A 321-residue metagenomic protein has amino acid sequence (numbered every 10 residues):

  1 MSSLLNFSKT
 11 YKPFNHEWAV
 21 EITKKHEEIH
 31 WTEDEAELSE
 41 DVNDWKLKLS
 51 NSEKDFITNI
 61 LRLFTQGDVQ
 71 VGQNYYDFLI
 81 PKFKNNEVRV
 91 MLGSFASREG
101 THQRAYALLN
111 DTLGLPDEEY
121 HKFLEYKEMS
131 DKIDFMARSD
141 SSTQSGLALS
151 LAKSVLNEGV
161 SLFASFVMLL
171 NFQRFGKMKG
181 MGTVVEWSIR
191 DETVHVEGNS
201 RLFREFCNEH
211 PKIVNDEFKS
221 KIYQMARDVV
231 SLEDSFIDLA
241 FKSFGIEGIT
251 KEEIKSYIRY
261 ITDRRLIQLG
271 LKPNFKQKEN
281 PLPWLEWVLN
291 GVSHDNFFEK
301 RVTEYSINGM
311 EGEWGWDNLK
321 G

Functional and structural regions predicted by a protein language model:
M1-G321: Non-heme di-metal
